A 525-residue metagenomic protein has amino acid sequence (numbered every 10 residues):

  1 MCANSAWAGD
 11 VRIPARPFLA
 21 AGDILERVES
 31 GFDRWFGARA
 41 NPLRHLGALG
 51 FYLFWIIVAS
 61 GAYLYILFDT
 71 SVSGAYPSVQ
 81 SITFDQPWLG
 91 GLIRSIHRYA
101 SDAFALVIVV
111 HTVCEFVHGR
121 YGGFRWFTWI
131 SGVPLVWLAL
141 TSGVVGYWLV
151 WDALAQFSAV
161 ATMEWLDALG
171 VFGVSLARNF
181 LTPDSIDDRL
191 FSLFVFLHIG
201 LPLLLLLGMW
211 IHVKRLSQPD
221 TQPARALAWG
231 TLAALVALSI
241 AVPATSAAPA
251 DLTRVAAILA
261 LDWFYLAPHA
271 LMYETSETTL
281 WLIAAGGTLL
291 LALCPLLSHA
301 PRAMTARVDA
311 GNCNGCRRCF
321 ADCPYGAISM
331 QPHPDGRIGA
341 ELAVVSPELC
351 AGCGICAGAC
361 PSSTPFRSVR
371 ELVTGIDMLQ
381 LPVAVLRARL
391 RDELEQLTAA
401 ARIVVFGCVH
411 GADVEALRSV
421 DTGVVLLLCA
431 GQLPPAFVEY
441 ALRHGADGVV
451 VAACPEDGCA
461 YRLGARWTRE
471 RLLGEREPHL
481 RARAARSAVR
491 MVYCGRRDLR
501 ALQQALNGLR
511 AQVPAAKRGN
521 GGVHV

Functional and structural regions predicted by a protein language model:
M1-F18: Short, non-transmembrane cytosolic segments of multipass membrane proteins
L25, G31, W35-I66, S78-H97 (+3 more regions): Membrane-embedded alpha-helical bundles of multi-pass integral membrane proteins
F51-A75, R402, F406-L417: Conserved oxyanion/phosphate-binding beta-strand-loop segments in alpha/beta enzyme cores
R98-A103: Individual alpha-helical transmembrane segments in multi-pass integral membrane proteins
V133, Y147, S158-A161, T231-A234 (+1 more regions): Iron-sulfur-associated redox domains of electron-transfer enzymes in respiratory and anaerobic energy metabolism
H299-G311, F366-V385: Membrane-interfacial segments at transmembrane helix termini in multi-pass membrane proteins
G311-N314, C350: Short Cys/His-rich zinc-binding micro-motifs
R318-A351, I355-L379: Iron-sulfur cluster-binding cysteine motifs and their immediate structural context in ferredoxin-like electron-transfer
